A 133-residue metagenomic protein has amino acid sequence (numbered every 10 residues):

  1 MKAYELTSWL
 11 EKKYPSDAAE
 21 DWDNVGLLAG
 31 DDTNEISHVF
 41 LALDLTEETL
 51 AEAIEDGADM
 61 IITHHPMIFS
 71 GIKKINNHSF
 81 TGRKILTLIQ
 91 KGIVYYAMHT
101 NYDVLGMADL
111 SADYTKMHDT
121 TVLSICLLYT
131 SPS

Functional and structural regions predicted by a protein language model:
Y4-D17, D21-N24, L28-M60, M67-V122: Active-site loop-to-helix "anion-binding N-cap" substructures in soluble metabolic enzymes
L123-L127: Beta-strand->loop->alpha-helix junctions that form or flank phosphate-binding loops in nucleotide-handling enzymes
Y129-S133: Conserved small/polar residues in nucleotide/adenosyl-binding loops
